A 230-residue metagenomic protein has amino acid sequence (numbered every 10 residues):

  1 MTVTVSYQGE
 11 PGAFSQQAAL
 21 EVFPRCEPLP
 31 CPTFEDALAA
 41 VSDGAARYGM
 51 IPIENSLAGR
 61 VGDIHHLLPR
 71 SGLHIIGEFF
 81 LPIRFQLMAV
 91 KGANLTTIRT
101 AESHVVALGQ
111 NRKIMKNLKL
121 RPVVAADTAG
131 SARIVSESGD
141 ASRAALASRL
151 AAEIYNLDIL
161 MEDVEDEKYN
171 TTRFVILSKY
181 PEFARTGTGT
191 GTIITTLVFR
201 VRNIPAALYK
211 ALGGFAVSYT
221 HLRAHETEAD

Functional and structural regions predicted by a protein language model:
M1-E226: Domain-level signature for soluble enzymes in the chorismate/prephenate branch of the shikimate pathway
E228-D230: N-terminal low-complexity segments that are often proline-rich with Ser/Thr-Pro
